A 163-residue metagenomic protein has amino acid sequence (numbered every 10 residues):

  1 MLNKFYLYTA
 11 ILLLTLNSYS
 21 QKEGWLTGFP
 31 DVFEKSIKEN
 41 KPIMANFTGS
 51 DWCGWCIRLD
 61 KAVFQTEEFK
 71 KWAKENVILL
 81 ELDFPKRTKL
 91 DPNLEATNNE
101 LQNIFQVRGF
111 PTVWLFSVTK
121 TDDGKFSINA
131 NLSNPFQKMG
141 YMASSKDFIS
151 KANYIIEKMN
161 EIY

Functional and structural regions predicted by a protein language model:
M1-E23: Bacterial Sec-dependent N-terminal signal peptides
E23-L26, F69-A96: Thiol-based oxidoreductase modules, predominantly thioredoxin-like and allied folds used for disulfide exchange
W25-I43, A73: A short beta-strand-turn-helix
I37-K38, K71-K74, F105-G109: Extracellular/periplasmic catalytic domains that process cell-envelope and extracellular macromolecules
E39-C53, V113: Short active-site neighborhood of thiol/selenol oxidoreductases, capturing the structured segment around
S50-C53, A62-V63, F84-K89, R108 (+1 more regions): Solvent-exposed loop/turn segments at secondary-structure junctions within structured extracellular/periplasmic domains
C56-K74: Typically the conserved alpha-helix immediately C-terminal to a functionally engaged Cys/Sec in thioredoxin-like
A62, E100-Y163: Non-catalytic, surface beta->alpha helical segment in thiol-disulfide oxidoreductase systems
